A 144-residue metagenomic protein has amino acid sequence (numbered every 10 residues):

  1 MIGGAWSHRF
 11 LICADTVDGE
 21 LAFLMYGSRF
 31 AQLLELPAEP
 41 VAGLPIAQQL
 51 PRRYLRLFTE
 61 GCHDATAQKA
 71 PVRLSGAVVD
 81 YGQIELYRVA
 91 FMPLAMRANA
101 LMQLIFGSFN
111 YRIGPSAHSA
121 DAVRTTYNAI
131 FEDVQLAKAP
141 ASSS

Functional and structural regions predicted by a protein language model:
M1-Y127: Sensory/regulatory domains in signal-transduction proteins
N128-S144: Signal-transducing coiled-coil/dimerization helices and immediately adjacent hinge/linker segments that couple sensory
